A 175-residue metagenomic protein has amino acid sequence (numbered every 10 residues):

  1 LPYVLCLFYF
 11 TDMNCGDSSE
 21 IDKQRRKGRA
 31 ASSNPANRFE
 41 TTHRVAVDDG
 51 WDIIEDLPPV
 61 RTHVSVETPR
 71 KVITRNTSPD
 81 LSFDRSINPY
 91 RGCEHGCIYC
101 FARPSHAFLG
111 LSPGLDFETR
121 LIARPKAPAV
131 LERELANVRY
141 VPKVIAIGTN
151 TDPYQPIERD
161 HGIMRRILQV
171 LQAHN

Functional and structural regions predicted by a protein language model:
Y3-R85: Flexible, acidic/Gly-rich N-terminal and inter-domain linker regions that tether and position cofactor-handling modules
E55-Y90, I98-N175: Conserved Radical SAM active-site core
H95: Basic (Lys/Arg-enriched) interaction patch that binds polyanionic ligands
